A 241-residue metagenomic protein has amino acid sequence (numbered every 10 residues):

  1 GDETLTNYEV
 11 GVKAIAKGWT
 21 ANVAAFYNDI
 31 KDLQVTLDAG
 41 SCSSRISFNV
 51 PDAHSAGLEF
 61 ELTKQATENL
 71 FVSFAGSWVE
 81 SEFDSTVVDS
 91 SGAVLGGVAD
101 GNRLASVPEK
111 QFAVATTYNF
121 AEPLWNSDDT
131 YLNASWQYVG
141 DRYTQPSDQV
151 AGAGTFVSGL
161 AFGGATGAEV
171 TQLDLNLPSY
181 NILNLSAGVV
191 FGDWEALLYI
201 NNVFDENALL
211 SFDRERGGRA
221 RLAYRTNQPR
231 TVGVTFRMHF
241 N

Functional and structural regions predicted by a protein language model:
G1-L5, A16, S41, P51-S55 (+5 more regions): Transmembrane beta-barrel outer-membrane domains
G1-L58, S77, S81-D84: Membrane-embedded beta-barrel scaffold of Gram-negative outer-membrane proteins
D2, V12-A14, K64-Q65, Y118-F120 (+2 more regions): Residue-level signature of outer-membrane beta-barrel architecture
T6-V10, A21, A56-F60, K110-V114 (+2 more regions): Hydrophobic, lipid-facing positions within transmembrane beta-strands of outer-membrane proteins
G18-A21, N69-V72, P123-W125, D193-L198: Repeated loop/turn-to-beta-strand initiation elements of outer-membrane beta-barrel proteins
Y27-D29, F48-P146, T235-H239: Gram-negative outer-membrane beta-barrel transporters
K31, W125, Q137-V157, G188-N241: C-terminal beta-signal and adjacent terminal beta-strands/loops of Gram-negative outer-membrane beta-barrel proteins
V35-N49, F83-N102, Y143-L173, L210-Y224: Solvent-exposed loop segments that connect transmembrane elements
